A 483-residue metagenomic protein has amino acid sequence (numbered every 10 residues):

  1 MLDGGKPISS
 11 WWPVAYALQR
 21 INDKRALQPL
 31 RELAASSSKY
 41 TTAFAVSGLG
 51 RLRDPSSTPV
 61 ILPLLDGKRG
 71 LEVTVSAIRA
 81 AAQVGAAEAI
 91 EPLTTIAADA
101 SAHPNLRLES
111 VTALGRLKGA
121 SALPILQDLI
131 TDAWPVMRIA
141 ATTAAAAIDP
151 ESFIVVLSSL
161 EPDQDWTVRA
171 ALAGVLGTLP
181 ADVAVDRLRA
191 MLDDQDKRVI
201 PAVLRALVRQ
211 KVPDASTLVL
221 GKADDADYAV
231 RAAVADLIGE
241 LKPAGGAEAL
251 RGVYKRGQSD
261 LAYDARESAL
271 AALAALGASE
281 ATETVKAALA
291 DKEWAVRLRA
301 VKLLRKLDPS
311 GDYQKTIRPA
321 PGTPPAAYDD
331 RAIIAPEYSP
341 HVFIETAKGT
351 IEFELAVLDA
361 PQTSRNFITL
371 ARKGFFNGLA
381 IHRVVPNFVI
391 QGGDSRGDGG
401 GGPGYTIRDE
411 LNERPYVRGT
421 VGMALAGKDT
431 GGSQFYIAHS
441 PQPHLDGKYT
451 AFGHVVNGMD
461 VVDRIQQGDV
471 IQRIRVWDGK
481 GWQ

Functional and structural regions predicted by a protein language model:
M1-D3, L64-L65, T95-A98, G252-G257 (+1 more regions): Short regulatory "switch" loops immediately downstream of catalytic or recognition motifs within protein catalytic
G5-K6, S37, R69, A98-A102 (+9 more regions): Structural signature of alpha-solenoid helical repeat scaffolds
I8-K24, P29-E32, Y40-D54, P63 (+14 more regions): Structural detector for internal amphipathic alpha-helices that build alpha-solenoid repeat scaffolds
A229, E248, G252-Q483: Cyclophilin-like peptidyl-prolyl cis-trans isomerases
